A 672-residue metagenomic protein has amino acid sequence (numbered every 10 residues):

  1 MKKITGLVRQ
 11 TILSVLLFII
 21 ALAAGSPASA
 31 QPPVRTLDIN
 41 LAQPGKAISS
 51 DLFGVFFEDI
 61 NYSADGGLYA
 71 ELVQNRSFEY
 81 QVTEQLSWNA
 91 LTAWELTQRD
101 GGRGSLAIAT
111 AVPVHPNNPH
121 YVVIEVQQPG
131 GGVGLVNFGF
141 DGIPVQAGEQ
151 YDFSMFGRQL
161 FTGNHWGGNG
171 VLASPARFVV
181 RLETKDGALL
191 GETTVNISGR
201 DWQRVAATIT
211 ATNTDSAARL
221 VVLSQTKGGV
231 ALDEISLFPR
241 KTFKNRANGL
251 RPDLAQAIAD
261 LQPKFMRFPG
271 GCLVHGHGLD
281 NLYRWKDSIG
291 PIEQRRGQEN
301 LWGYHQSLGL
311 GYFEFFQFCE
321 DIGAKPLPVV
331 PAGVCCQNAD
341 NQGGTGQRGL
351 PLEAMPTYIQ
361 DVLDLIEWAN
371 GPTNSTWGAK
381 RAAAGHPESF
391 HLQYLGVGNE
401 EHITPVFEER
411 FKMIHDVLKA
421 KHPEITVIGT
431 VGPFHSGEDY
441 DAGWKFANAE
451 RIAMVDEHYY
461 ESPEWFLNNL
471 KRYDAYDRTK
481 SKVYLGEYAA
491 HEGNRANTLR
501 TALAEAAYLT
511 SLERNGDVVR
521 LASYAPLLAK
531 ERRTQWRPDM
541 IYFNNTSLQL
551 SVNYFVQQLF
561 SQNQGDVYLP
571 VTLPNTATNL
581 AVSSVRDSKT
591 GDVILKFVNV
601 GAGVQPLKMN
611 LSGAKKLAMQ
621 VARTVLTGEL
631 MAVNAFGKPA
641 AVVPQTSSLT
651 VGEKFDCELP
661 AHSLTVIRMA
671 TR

Functional and structural regions predicted by a protein language model:
T11-A23: Bacterial N-terminal signal peptides
Q31-S307, K325, Q342-P356, E388 (+7 more regions): Extracellular and organelle-lumenal recognition/adhesion modules and their flexible linkers in secreted
D51, I60, G333-Q337, K480-G591: Aromatic/acidic polysaccharide-binding cleft in carbohydrate-active enzymes
V55, M155, Q262, C319 (+7 more regions): Conserved, mostly hydrophobic/aromatic
R219-V222, P372, R381, E401-L509 (+2 more regions): Noncatalytic carbohydrate-binding groove/subsite architecture in carbohydrate-active enzymes
S224, P239, P269-C272, A332 (+3 more regions): Active-site groove signature of glycoside hydrolases
L237-R246, E293-G309, G344-P356, Q393-E408 (+3 more regions): The substrate-binding groove and active-site-proximal loops of carbohydrate-active enzymes, especially glycoside
N579-L617, R623, T665: Carbohydrate-binding surface patches
